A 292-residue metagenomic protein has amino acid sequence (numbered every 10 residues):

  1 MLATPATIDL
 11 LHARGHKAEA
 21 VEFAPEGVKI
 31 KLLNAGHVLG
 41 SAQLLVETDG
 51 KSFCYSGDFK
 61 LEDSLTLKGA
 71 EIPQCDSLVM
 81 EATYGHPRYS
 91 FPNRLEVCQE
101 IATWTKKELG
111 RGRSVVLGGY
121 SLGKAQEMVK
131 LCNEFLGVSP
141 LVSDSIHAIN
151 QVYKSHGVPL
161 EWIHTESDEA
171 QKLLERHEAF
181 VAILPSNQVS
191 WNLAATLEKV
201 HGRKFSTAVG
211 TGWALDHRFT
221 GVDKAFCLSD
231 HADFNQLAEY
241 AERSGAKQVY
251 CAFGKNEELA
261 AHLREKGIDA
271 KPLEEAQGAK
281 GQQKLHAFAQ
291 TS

Functional and structural regions predicted by a protein language model:
M1-I8, V79, V138-I149, V209 (+1 more regions): Short internal beta-strands
M1-T4, G118-G119, C227, A252-F253: Active-site-adjacent beta-strand anchor residues
M1-V116, G123, K130, E134-F135: His/Asp/Glu-rich metal-coordinating catalytic cores of metallo-dependent phosphodiesterases/hydrolases acting on
A6-I8, F59-L61, T83-G85, D144-H147 (+3 more regions): Short, acidic/turn-prone active-site loops that include or flank metal/cofactor- and phosphate-binding residues
K31, L45, C54, V116-G118 (+4 more regions): Conserved beta-strand elements of the Class I
V38-T48, F59, D63-S64, S77 (+4 more regions): Active-site-proximal loop/helix segment associated with metal-binding centers of metalloenzymes
E71-I72, H86-H164, E169-E175, Q248-S292: Binuclear metal-ion centers of metallo-dependent hydrolases, dominated by the metallo-beta-lactamase
G157, D168-S292: C-terminal regulatory/interaction regions
